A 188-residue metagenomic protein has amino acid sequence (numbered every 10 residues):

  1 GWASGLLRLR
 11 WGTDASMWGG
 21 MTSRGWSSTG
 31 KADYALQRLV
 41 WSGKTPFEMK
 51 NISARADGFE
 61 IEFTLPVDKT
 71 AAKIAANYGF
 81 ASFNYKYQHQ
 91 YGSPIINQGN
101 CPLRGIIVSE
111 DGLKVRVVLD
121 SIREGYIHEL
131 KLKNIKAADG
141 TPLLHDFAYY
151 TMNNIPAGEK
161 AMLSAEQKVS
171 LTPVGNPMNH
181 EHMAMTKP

Functional and structural regions predicted by a protein language model:
G1-P46, I52-R55: Beta-propeller domains with acidic blade repeats across secreted/periplasmic ectodomains and cytosolic WD/CNH propellers
G12, S109, A137: Acidic surface patches and DE-rich sequence motifs
G43-N51, D68, I95, R123 (+1 more regions): Acidic, Ser/Thr/Gly/Pro-rich low-complexity segments and short DxT(G/T)-type signature motifs
S53, I107-D111: Blade-terminus and WD-like Trp-Asp/Gly-His loop motifs, strongest in beta-propeller folds
D57-I61, V115: Structural beta-strand segments of beta-rich domains
T64-G105, L130-A137, D146-Y150: Short, surface-exposed alpha-helix to beta-strand junction/turn motifs within ectodomains of secreted and cell-envelope
I107, V118-D120: Small-molecule-sensing regulatory modules
D120-Y126: Surface-exposed, short loops/turns at beta-strand junctions within beta-sandwich domains
